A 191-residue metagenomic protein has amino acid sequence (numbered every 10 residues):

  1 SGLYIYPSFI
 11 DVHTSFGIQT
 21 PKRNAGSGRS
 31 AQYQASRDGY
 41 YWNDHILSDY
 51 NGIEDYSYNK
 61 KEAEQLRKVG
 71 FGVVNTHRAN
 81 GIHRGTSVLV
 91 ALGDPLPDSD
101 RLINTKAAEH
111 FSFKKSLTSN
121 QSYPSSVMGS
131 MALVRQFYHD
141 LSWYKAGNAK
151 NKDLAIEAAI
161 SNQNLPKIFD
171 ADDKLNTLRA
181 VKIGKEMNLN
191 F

Functional and structural regions predicted by a protein language model:
S1-I53, K68: Replace "His-x-His-based motif
I53-E54, A171: Residue-level marker of alpha-helix boundaries and capping positions
Y58: Phosphate/adenylate-binding glycine loop and adjacent helical scaffold
E62-F191: Polyanionic/metal-chelating signatures
